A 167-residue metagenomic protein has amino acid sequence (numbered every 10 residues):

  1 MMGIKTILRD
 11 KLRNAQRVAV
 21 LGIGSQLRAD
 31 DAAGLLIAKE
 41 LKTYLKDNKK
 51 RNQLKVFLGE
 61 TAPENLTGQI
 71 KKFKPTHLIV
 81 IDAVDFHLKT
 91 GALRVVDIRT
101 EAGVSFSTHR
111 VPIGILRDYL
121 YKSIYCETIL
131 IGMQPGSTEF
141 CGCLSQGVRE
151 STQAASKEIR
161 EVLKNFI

Functional and structural regions predicted by a protein language model:
M1-P135, G142-F166: N-terminal catalytic or cofactor-binding beta/alpha core of small enzyme domains
